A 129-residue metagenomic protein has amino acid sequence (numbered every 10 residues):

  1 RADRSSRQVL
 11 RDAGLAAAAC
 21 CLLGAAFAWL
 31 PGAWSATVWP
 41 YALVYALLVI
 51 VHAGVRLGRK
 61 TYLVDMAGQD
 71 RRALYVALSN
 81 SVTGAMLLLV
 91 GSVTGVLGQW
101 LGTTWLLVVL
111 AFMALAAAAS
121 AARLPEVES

Functional and structural regions predicted by a protein language model:
R1-R11, G98: Helix-to-loop junctions at the C-terminal end of transmembrane segments in multipass secondary transporters
Q8-V55: C-terminal transmembrane helical hairpin of 12-TM major facilitator-type secondary transporters
L15, A46, A77-A85: Transmembrane alpha-helical cores of Major Facilitator Superfamily
G24-A28, V109-S129: Multi-pass alpha-helical transporter architecture, strongest for 12-TM Major Facilitator/SLC carriers used
T37, V96-A114: A membrane-interface helix-boundary motif in multi-pass transporters
G54-A67: Intracellular juxtamembrane helix-capping segments at the cytosolic ends of symmetry-related transmembrane helices
Q69-S79: Loop-to-transmembrane helix entry/capping segments in MFS-fold secondary transporters and related SLC/MFSD carriers
A85-L97: A gly/Pro-rich, aromatic-decorated transmembrane alpha-helix motif that marks the paired, flexible gating helices
